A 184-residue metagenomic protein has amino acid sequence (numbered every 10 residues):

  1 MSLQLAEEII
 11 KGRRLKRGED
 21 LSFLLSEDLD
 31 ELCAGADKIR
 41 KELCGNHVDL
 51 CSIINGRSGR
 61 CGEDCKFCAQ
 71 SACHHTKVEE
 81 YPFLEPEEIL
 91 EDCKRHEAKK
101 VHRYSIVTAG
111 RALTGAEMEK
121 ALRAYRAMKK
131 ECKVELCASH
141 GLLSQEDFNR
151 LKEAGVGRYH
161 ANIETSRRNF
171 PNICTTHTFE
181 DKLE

Functional and structural regions predicted by a protein language model:
M1-E63, F67: Flexible, acidic/Gly-rich N-terminal and inter-domain linker regions that tether and position cofactor-handling modules
K11-L15, L29, A36, R40-L43 (+7 more regions): Amphipathic, alpha-helical segments enriched in basic
H47-E79, A124-Y125, R168-P171: N-terminal small/glycine-rich loop or linker at the start of catalytic domains across soluble metabolic enzymes
C73-D92, H96-E184: Core AdoMet radical
